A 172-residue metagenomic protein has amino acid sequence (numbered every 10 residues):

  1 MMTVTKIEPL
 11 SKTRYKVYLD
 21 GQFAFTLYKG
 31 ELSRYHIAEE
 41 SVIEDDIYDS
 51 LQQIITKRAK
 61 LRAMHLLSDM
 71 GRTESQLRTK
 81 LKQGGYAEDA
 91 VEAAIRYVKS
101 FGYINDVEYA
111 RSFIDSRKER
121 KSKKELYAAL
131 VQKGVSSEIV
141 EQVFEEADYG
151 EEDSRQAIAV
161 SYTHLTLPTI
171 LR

Functional and structural regions predicted by a protein language model:
M1-L165, R172: An alpha-helical, amphipathic repeat domain used for nucleic-acid recognition, typified by the mTERF helical solenoid
